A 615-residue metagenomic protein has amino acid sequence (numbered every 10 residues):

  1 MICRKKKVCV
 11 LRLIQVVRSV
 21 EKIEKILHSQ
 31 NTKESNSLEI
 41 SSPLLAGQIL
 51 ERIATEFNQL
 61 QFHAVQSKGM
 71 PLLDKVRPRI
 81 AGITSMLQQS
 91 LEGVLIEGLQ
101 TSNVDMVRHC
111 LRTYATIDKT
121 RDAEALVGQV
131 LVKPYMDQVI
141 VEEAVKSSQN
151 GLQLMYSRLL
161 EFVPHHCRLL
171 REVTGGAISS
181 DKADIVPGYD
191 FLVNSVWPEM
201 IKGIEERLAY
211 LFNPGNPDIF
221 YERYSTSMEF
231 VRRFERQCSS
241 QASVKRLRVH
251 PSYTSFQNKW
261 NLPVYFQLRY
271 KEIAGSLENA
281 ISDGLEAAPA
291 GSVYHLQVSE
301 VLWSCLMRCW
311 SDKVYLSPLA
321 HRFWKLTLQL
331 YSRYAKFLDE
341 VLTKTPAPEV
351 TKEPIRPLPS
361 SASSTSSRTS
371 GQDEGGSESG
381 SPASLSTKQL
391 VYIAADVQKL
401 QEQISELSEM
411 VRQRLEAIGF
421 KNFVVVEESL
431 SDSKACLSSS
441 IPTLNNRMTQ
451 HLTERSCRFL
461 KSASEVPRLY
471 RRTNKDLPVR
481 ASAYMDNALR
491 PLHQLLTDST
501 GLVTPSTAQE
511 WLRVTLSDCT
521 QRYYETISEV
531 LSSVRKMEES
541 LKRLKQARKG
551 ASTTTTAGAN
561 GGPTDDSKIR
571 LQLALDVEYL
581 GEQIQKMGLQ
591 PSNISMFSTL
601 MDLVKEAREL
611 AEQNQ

Functional and structural regions predicted by a protein language model:
M1-P289, L306, W310, S364-S370 (+4 more regions): Extended, noncatalytic alpha-helical scaffold/tether regions
N58, I204, L208, N213-S276 (+2 more regions): Extended alpha-helical "rod" scaffolds
